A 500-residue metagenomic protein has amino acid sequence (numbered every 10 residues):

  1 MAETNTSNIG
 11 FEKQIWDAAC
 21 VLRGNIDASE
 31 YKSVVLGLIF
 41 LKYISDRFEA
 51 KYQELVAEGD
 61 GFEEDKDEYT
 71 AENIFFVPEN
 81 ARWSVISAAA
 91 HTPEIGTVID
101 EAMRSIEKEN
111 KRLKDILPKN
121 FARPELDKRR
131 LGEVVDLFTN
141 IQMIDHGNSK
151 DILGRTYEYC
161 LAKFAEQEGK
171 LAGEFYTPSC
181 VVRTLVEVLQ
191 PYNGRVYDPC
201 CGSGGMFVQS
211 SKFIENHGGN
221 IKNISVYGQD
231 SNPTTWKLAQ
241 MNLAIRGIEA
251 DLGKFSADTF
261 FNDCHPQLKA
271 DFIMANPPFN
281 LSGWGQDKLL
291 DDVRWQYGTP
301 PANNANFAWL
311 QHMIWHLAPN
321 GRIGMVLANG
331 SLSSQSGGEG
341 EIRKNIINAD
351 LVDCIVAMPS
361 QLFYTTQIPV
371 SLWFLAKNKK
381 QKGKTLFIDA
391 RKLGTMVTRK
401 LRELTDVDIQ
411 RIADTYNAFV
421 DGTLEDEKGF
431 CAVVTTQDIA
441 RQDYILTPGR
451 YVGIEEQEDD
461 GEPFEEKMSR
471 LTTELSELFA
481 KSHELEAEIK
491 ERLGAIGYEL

Functional and structural regions predicted by a protein language model:
M1-Y192, D251-C264, A357-S360, K382-T398 (+1 more regions): Non-catalytic, mostly N-terminal accessory regions of nucleic-acid modification and defense proteins
Q14, V21, E30-Y43, W236 (+2 more regions): Conserved Class I SAM-dependent methyltransferase catalytic core
N25, W284-N304, G330-E339, P359-Y364 (+2 more regions): Short, contiguous acidic/charged loop-to-helix segments that flank catalytic cores in large enzymes
P124, H146, C200, G228-N232 (+8 more regions): Hydrophobic alpha-helical scaffolding
L171-A275, N280-Q296, A328-G330, G338-V352 (+1 more regions): Conserved S-adenosyl-L-methionine
E215, A244, I248, P278 (+13 more regions): Hydrophobic alpha-helix feature that most strongly marks membrane-spanning transmembrane helices and their immediate
K269-A270, N304-N306, N320-R322, V326-A328 (+8 more regions): Active-site lining segments that contact anionic ligands and/or coordinate catalytic metals
L351-V352, L362-A413: C-terminal, active-site-flanking charged/polar segments
